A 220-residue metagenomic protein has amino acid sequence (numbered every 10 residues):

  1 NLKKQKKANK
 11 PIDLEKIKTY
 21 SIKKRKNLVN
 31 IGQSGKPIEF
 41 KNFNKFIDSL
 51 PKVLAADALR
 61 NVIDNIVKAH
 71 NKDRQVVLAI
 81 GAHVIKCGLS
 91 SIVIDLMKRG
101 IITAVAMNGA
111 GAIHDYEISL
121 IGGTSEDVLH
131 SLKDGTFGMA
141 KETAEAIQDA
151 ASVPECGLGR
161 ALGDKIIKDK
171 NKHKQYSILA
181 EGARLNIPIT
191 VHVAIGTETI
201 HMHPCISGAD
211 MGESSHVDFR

Functional and structural regions predicted by a protein language model:
N1-R220: Metallocofactor- and cofactor-centric catalytic cores in central/energy metabolism, strongly enriched
